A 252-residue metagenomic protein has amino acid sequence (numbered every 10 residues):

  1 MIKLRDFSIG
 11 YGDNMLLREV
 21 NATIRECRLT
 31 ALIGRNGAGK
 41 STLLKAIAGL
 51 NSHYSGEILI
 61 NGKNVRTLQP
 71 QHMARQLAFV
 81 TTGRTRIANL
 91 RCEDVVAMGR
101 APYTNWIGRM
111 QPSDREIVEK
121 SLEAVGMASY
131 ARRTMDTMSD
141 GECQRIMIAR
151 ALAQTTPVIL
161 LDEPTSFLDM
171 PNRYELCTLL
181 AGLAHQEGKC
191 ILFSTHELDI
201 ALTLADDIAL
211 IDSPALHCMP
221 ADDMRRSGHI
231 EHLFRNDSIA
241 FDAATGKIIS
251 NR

Functional and structural regions predicted by a protein language model:
I33-R35: The feature captures the beta-strand-to-loop junction immediately N-terminal to the Walker
A48: Helix-to-loop junction immediately C-terminal to a conserved catalytic motif
G56-N64, M73: Conserved ABC transporter NBD signature motif
T134-M138: Conserved ABC ATPase signature
I159-D162: Catalytic Walker B motif of ABC-type/P-loop ATPase nucleotide-binding domains
T195-H196: H-loop/switch region of ABC-family ATPase nucleotide-binding domains
F234-R252: ABC ATPase nucleotide-binding domains
